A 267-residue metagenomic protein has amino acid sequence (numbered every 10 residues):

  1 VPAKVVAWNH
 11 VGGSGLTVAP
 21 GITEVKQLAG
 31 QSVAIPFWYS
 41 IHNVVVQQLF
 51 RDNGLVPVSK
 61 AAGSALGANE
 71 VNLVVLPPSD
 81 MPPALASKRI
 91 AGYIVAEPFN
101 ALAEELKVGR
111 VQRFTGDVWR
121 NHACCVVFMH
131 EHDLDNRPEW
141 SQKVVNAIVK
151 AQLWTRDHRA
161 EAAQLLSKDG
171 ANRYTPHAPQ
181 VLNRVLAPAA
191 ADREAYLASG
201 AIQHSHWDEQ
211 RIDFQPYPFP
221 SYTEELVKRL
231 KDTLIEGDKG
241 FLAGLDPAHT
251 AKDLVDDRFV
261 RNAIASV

Functional and structural regions predicted by a protein language model:
V1-L76, M81-S87, A91-A101, V108-N121: Short, glycine-/small- and polar/acidic-enriched structural segments that line small-molecule recognition paths
V5, G15, G21, V126 (+2 more regions): Residue-level preference for alpha-helix termini and adjacent loops
I22, V149, L153, V267: Electropositive, surface-exposed helix/loop patches at the edges of structured domains that serve as adaptable
V74, P78-L186: Pocket-lining segment of extracytoplasmic ligand-binding domains
D135-A243: Secondary-structure end/capping motifs
A243-G244, A248-K252: Aspartic protease catalytic domain
D253-V267: C-terminal non-catalytic accessory extensions
